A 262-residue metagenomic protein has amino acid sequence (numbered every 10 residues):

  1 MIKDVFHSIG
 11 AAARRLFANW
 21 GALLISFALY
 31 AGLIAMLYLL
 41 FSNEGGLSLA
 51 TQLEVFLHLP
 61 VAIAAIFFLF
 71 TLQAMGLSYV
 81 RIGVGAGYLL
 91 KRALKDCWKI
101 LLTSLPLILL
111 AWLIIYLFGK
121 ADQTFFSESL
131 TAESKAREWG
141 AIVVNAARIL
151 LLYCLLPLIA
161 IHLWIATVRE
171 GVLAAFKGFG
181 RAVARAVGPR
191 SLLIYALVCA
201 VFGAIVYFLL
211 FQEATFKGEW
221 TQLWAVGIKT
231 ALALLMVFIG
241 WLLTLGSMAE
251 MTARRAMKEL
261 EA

Functional and structural regions predicted by a protein language model:
M1-A262: Hydrophobic alpha-helical membrane segments
